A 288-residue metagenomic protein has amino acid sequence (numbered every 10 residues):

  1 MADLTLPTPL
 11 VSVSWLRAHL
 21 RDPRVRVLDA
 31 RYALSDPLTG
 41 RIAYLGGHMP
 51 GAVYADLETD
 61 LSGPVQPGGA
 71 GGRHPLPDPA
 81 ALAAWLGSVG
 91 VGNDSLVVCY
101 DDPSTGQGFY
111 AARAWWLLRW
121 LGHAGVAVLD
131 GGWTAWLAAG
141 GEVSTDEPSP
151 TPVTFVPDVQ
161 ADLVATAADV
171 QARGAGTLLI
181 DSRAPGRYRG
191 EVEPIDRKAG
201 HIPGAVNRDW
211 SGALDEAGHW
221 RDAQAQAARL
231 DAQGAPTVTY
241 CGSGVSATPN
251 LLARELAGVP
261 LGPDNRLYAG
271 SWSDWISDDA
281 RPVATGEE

Functional and structural regions predicted by a protein language model:
M1-E288: Cytosolic catalytic domains that perform sulfur/thiol-centered chemistry
